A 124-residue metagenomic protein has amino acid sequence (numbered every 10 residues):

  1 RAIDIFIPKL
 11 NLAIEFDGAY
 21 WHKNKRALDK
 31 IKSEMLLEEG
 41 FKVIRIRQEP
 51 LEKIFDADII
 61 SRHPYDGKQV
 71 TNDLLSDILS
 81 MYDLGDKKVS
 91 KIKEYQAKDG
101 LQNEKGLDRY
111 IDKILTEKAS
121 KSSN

Functional and structural regions predicted by a protein language model:
A2-I31, P50-F55: Short beta-strand-loop-alpha-helix junction that forms the active-site gateway of nucleic-acid-processing nucleases
I31-L37: Short amphipathic alpha-helix adjacent to the substrate-entry channel of hydrolases
L37-N124: Basic, glycine-rich
